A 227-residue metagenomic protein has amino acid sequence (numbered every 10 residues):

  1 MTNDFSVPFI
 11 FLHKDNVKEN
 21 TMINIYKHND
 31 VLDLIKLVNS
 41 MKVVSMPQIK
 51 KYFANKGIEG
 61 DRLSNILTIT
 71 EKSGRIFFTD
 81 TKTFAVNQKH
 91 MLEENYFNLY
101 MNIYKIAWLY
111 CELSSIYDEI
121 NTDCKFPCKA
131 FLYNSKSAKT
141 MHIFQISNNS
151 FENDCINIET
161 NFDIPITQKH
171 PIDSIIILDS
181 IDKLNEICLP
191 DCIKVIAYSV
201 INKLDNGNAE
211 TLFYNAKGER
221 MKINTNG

Functional and structural regions predicted by a protein language model:
M1-E93: Nuclease-adjacent, charged terminal/linker segments that flank catalytic cores
L34-S40, P47-Q48, K72-K139, N149-I158: Nucleic-acid-binding surface
F53, W108-L113, T167-Q168: Alpha-helix C-terminal capping segments
M141-I146, I223: Short amphipathic beta-strand/extended segments with alternating polar/hydrophobic composition
H142-F144, I156-I158, I176-L178: Short, well-ordered secondary-structure micro-motifs within conserved domains or adaptor modules
I146-C155, I181-N185: Short acidic, S/G/P-rich loop/turn micro-motifs used as interaction or catalytic elements
D163-G227: C-terminal regulatory/effector modules of DNA-binding transcriptional regulators
